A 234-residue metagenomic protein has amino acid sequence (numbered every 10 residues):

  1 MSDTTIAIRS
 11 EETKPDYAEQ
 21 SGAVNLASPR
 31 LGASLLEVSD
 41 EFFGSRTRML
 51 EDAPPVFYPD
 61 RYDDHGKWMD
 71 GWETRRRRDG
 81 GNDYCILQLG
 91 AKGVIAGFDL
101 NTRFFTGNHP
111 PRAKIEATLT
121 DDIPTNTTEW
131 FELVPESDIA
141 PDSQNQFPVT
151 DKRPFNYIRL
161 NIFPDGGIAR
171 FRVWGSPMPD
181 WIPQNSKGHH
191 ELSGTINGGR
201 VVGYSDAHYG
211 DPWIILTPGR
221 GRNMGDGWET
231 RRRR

Functional and structural regions predicted by a protein language model:
M1-G80, A96, F104-L119, P148-R233: Juxtadomain low-complexity/linker regions and immediately adjacent membrane-anchoring helices
D83-C85, N145-F147: Short strand-edge motifs at loop-to-beta-strand transitions and within beta-strands of extracellular beta-rich domains
G93: Active-site-proximal cofactor/substrate-binding loop regions of enzyme domains
P124-Q146: Beta-rich interaction modules in large eukaryotic scaffold/regulatory proteins
